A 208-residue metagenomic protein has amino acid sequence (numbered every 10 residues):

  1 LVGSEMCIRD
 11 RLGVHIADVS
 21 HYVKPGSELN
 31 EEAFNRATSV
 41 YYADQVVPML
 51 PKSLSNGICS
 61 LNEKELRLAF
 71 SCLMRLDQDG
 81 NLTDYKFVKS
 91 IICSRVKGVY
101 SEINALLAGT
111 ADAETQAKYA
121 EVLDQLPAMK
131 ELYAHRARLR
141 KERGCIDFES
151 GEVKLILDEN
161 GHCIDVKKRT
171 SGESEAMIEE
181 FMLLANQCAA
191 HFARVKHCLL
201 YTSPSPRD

Functional and structural regions predicted by a protein language model:
S4-E5, R9-S203, R207: Conserved, carboxylate-rich catalytic/transport cores that coordinate ions
